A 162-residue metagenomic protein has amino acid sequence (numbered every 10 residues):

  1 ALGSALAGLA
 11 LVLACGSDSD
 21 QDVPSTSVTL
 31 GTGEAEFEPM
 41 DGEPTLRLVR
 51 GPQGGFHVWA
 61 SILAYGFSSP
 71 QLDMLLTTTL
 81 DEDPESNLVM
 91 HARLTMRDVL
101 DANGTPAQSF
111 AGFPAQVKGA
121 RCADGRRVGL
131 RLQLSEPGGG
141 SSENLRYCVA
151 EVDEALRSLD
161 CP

Functional and structural regions predicted by a protein language model:
A1-A5: Bacterial N-terminal signal peptides that target proteins for export
V12-A14: C-terminal motif of bacterial Sec signal peptides marking the signal peptidase cleavage site
G16-D18: Bacterial signal peptide processing site
D20-V58, V152-P162: Short, compositionally biased P/S/T/A/G/V-rich stretches that sit at domain boundaries
T45-D73, F110-A111: Contiguous beta-strand segments within globular domains
L63-S69, T78-E82, E136: Extracellular acidic, Ser/Thr/Pro-rich low-complexity tracts
Y65, R93-G129, S135-G138: Short, solvent-exposed, Trp/other aromatic-anchored flexible loops in extracytoplasmic proteins
E85-L88, S135-C148, S158: Beta-sandwich strand segments
